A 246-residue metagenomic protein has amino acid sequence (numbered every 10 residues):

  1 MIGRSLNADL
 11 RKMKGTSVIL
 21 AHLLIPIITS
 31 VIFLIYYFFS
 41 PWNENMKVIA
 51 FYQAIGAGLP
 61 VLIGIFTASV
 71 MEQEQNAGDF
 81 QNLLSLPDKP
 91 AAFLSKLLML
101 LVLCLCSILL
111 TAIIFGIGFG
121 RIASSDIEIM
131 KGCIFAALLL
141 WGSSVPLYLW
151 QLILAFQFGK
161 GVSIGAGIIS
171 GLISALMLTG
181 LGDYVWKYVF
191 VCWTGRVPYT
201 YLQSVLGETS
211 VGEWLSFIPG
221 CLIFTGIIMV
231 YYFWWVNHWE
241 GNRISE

Functional and structural regions predicted by a protein language model:
M1-L23, G241-S245: Aromatic- and glycine-rich beta-strand/loop motifs that create alpha-glucan
L23, F93, I164-G165: Hydrophobic/aromatic positions within or immediately flanking transmembrane alpha-helices of multi-pass small-molecule
T29-L62, T67, L97-K160, I168 (+1 more regions): Secretory targeting signals
S40-W42, I164, I169-E246: Terminal transmembrane helical anchor/hairpin motif
A68-V102: Helix-loop-helix units of permease transmembrane domains in multi-pass membrane transporters, especially ABC
M71, I114, G118, L154 (+3 more regions): Hydrophobic alpha-helical interface/terminus motif in multipass membrane transporters
